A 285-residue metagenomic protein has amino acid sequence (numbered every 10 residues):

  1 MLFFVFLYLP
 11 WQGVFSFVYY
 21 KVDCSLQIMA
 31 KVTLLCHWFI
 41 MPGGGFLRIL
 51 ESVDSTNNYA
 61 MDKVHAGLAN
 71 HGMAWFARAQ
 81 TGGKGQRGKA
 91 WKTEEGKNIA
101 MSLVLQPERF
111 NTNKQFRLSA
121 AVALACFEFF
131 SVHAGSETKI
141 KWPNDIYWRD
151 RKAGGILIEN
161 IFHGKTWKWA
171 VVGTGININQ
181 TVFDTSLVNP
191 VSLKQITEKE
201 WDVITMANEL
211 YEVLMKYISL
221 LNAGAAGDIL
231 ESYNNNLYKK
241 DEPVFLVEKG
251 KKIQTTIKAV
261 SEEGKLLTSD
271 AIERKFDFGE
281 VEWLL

Functional and structural regions predicted by a protein language model:
Y8-G13, Y19-V132, E200: N-terminal lobe of the biotin/lipoate ligase/transferase fold
S52, A79, K92-G96, S102-L285: Catalytic beta-strand/loop module used to bind and position nucleotide/cofactor moieties in cofactor-attachment
